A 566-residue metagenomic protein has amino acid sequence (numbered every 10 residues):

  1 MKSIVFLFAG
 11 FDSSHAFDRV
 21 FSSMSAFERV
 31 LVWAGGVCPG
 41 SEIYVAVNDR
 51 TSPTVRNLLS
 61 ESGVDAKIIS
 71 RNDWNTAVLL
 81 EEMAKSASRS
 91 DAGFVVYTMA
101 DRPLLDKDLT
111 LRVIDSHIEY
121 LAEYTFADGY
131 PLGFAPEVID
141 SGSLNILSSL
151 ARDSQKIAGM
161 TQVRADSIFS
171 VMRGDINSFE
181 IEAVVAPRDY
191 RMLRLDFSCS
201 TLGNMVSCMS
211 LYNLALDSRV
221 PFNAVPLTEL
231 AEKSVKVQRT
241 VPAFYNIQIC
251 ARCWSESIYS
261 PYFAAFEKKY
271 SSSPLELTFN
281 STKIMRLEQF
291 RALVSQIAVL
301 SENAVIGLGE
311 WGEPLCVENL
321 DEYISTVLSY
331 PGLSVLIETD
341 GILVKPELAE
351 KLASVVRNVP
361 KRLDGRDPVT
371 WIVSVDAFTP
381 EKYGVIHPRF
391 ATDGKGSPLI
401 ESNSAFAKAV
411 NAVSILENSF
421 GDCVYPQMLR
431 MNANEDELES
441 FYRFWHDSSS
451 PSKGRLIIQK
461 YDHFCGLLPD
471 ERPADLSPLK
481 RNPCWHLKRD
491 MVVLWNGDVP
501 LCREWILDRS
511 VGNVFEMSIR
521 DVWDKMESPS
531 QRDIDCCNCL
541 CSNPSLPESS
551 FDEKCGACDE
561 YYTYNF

Functional and structural regions predicted by a protein language model:
K2-P53: N-terminal glycine-rich phosphate-binding loop and ensuing alpha1 helix
F8-G10, L287-G309, V317-E437, Y442: Radical SAM/AdoMet-radical enzyme domain recognition
R50-R112: Short phosphate-binding loop-to-helix
P103-P131: Conserved donor-nucleotide/metal-binding helix-loop-beta segment in metal-dependent transferases, i.e., the alpha-helix
A165-P242, C558: Conserved alpha/beta core of the MobA/IspD/sugar-nucleotide pyrophosphorylase nucleotidyltransferase superfamily
V220-K236, A409-V424, W445-L479, D498-C558: C-terminal accessory region of radical SAM enzymes
V237-F266, A304-G309, R489-G497: N-terminal pre-triad scaffold of radical SAM enzymes
F244-Q289, L300, R503-I506, N543: Canonical Radical SAM [4Fe-4S] cluster-binding loop centered on the CxxxCxxC motif and its immediate flanking residues
